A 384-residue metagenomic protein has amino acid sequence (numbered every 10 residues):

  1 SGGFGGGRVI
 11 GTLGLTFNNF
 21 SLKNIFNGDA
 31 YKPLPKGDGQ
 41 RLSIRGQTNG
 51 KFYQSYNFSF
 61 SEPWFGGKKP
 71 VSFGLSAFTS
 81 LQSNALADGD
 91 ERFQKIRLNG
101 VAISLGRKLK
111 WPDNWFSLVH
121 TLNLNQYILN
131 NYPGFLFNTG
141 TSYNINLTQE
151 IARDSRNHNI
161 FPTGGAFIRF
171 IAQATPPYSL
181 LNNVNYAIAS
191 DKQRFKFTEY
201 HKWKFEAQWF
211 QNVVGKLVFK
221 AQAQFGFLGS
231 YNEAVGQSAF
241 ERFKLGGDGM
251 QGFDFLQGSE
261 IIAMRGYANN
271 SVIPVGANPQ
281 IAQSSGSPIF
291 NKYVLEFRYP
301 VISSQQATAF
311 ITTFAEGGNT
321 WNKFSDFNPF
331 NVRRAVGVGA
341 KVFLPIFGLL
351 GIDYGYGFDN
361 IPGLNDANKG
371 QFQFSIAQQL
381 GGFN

Functional and structural regions predicted by a protein language model:
S1-P162, A166-F167, V272-I273, A277 (+2 more regions): Gram-negative/organellar outer-membrane beta-barrel architecture
S1-R8, G14-T16, P133-V301, T313-F314 (+3 more regions): C-terminal outer-membrane beta-barrel translocator/porin domains of Gram-negative envelope proteins and their
G5-G6, N19, A77-F78, A223-F227 (+3 more regions): Active/binding-pocket-proximal capping segment
F52, R97, E199-W203, N331-R334: Short, glycine/acidic-rich beta->alpha junctions
N57, S61, G106, A152 (+4 more regions): Short, well-ordered alpha-helical packing segments
L109-F116, V213-F219, S304-Q306, G348: Secondary-structure transition into beta-strands, especially the periplasmic turns and strand N-termini that construct
I302, G318-T320, P345-F347, G357-I361: Short Gly/Pro-enriched loop/turn and capping motifs at secondary-structure junctions
K323, P329-L350: Strand-loop-strand
